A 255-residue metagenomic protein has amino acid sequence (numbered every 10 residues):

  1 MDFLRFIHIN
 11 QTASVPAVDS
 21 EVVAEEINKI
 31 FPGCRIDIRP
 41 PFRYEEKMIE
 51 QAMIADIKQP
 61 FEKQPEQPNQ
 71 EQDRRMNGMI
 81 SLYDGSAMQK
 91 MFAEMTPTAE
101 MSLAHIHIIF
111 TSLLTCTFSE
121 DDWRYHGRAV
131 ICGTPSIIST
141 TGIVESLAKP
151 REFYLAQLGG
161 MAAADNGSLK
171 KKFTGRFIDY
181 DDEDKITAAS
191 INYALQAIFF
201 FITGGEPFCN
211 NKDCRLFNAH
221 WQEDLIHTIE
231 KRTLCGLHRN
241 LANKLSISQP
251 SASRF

Functional and structural regions predicted by a protein language model:
M1-D122: Propeptide-to-catalytic entry region of secreted or membrane-anchored zinc metalloproteases
N10-A13, H126-K185, F201-F255: Metalloprotease/metallohydrolase-associated module, dominated by Zn2+-dependent proteases
A189, Y193, G205-E206: Long C-terminal interaction/binding lobes of large macromolecular proteins
